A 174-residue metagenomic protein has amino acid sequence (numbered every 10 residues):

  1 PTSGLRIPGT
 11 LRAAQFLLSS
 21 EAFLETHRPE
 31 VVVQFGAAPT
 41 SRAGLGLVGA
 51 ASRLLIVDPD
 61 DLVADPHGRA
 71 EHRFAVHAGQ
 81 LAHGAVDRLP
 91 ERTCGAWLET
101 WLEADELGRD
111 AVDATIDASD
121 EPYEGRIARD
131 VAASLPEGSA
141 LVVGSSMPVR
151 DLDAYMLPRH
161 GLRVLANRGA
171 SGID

Functional and structural regions predicted by a protein language model:
P1, E30, D58, S139 (+1 more regions): Acidic side chains
P1-L55, V63, R159-D174: Glycine-rich, anion-gripping cofactor-binding loops and their flanking helix/strand elements in enzyme active sites
R42-A43, D130, D151-L152: Phosphate- and divalent-cation-binding pockets in alpha/beta enzyme and binding domains that engage nucleotide-derived
G44-L47, G68-R69, A154-M156: Short amphipathic alpha-helical segments
V48-V149: Phosphate/pyrophosphate-binding active-site segments
G144-V164: Acidic-glycine-rich active-site phosphate/pyrophosphate-binding loop
